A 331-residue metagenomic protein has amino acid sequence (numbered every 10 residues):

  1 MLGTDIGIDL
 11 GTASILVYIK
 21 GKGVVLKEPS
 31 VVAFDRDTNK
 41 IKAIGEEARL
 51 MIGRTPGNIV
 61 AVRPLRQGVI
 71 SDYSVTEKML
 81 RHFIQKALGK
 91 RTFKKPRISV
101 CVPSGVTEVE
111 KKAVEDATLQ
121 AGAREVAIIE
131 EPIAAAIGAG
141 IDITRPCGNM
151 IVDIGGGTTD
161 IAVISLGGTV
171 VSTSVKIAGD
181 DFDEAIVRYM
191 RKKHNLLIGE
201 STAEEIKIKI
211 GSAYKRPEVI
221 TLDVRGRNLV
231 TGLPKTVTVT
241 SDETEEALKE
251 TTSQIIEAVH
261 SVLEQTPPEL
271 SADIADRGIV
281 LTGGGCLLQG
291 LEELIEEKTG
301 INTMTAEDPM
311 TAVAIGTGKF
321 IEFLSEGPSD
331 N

Functional and structural regions predicted by a protein language model:
M1-I154, A162-V280, C286-N331: Nucleotide/phosphate-binding catalytic cleft detector across ATP-hydrolyzing and phosphate-transferring enzymes
